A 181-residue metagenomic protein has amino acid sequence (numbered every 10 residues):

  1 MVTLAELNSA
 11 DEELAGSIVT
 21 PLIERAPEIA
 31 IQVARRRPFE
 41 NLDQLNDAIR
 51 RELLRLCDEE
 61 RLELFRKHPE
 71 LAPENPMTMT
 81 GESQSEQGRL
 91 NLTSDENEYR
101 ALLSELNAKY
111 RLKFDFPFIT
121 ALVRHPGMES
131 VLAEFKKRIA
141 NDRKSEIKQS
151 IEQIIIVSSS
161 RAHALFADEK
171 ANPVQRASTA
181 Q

Functional and structural regions predicted by a protein language model:
L4-S9, P21-I23, E28-L106, Y110 (+1 more regions): Aromatic-anchored, charged helix-turn/loop surface patch used as a conserved interaction hotspot
E13-T20: A small/polar active-site loop signature that marks catalytic segments
N97-E169: C-terminal non-catalytic interaction appendages of large macromolecular assemblies
